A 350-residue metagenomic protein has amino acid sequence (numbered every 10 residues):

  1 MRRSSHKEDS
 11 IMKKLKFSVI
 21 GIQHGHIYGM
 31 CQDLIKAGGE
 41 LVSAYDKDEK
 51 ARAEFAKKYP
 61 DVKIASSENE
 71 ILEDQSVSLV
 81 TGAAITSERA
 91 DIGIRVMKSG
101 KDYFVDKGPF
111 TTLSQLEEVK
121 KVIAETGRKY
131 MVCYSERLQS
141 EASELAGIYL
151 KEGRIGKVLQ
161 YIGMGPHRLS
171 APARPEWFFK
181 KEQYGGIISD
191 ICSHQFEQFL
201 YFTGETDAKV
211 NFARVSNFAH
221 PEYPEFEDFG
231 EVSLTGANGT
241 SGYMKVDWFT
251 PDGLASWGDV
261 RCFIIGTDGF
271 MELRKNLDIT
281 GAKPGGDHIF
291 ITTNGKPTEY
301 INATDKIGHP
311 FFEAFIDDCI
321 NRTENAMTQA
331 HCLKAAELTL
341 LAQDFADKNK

Functional and structural regions predicted by a protein language model:
R2-R3, D9-Y59: N-terminal Rossmann-like dinucleotide-binding module
R3, V19, L79-T81, A237 (+1 more regions): C-terminal helix-rich "cap/oligomerization" subdomain common to oxidoreductases
D9, S87, F110-A171: A contiguous active-site-proximal alpha/beta segment in oxidoreductase catalytic domains
I27, Y59-V122: Beta-loop-alpha module in the N-terminal Rossmann-like domain of NAD(P)-dependent dehydrogenases, especially those
V105-D106, Y130-V132, L273: Hydrophobic residues in well-ordered beta-strands that form the structural core
C133-E136, E152-A173, I187-Q195, A208-A219 (+1 more regions): NAD(P)-dependent dehydrogenases' Rossmann-like dinucleotide-binding region
C133-E141, P172-A208, P224-D228, H331-C332: Mid-domain beta-loop-alpha active-site segment that forms a flexible, acidic cofactor/metal-binding surface
E197-T280, F311-R322: Contiguous beta-strand/loop segments that form the cofactor/metal-binding neighborhood of enzyme cores
